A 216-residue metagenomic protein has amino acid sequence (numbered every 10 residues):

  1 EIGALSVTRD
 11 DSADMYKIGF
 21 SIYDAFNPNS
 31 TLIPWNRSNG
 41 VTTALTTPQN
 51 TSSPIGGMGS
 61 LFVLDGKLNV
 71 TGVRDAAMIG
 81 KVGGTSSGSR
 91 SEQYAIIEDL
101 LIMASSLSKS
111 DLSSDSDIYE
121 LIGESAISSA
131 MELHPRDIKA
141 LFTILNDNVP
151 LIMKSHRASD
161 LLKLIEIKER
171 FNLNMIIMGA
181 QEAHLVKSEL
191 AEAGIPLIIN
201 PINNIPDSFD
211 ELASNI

Functional and structural regions predicted by a protein language model:
E1-P48: Metal-associated gating/positioning segment near the N- to mid-region
A4-S6, N50-P54, A158-L162, E182-K187 (+1 more regions): Active-site environment of divalent metal-dependent phosphoester hydrolases
V7-D11, Y16-G19, P150, A191-I216: His/Asp/Glu-enriched, well-ordered alpha-helical/loop segment that forms or immediately abuts the divalent-metal
F20-D24, S129, M175, I205: Short, flexible loop segments at the rims of nucleotide/cofactor-binding pockets, characterized by
P34-M175: Polyanionic/metal-chelating signatures
I152-H156, N174-A183, P201-D207: Catalytic beta/alpha-barrel core
K168, K187-G194: Acidic (Asp/Glu)-rich catalytic clusters
